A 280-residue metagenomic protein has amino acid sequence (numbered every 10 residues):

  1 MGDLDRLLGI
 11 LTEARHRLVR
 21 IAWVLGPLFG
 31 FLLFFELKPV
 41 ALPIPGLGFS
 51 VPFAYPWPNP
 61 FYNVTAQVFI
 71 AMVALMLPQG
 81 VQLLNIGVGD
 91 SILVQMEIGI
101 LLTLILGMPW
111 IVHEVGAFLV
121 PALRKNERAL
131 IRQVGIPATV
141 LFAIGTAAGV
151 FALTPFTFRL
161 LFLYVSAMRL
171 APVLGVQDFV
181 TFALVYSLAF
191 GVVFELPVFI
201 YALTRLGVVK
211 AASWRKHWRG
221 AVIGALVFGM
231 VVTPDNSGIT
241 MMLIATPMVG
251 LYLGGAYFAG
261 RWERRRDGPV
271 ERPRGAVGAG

Functional and structural regions predicted by a protein language model:
M1-G280: Membrane topogenic/interface segments and analogous intrinsically disordered interaction regions
